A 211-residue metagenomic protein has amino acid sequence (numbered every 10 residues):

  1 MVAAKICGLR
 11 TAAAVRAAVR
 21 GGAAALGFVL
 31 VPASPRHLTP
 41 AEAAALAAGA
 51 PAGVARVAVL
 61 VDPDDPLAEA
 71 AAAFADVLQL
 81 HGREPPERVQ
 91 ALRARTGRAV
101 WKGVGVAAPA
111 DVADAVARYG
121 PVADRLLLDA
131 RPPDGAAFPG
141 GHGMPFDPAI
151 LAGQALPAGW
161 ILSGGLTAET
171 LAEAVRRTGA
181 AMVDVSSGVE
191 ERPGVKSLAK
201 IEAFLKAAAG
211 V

Functional and structural regions predicted by a protein language model:
M1-K5: Extreme N-terminal starter segment of soluble prokaryotic enzymes
A17-A24: A short, Lys/Arg-enriched amphipathic alpha-helix followed by its capping loop at the start of a domain
A18, L78, L126, V185 (+1 more regions): Residue-level signal for inorganic ion chemistry
A25, L30-S34, A41-E42, A47-T170: Conserved anion-binding
P40-A50, L92, S186-V211: C-terminal helical cap(s) of enzyme catalytic domains, especially alpha/beta-barrels
E169, E173-S187: Internal alpha/beta core interface subdomains
